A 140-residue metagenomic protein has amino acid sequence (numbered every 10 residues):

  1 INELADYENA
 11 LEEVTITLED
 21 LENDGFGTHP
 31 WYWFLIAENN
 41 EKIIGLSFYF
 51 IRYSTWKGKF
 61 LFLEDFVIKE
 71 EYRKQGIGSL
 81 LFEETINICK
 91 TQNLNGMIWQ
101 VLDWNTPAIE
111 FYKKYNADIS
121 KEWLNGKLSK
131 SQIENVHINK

Functional and structural regions predicted by a protein language model:
I1-N23: Conserved GNAT-fold acetyl-CoA-binding loop/helix
D24-I36: A short helix-loop-beta-strand connector motif used in the catalytic cores of GNAT acetyltransferases and, in some
I36, K42-F50: Conserved beta-strand in the GNAT
R52-L63, R73, S120-K121: A conserved beta-turn-beta hairpin within the catalytic core of GNAT-like acetyltransferases that forms part
I68, K74-N87, E110, K114: Conserved acetyl-CoA-binding loop-helix of GNAT-fold acetyltransferases
I86, L94, K113-E122: Conserved acetyl-CoA-binding loop of GNAT-fold acetyltransferases
C89-Q100: Conserved GNAT acetyl-CoA-binding A-motif
W99-A108, K127-S131: Conserved beta-strand-loop-alpha-helix junction that forms the acyl-donor binding cleft
